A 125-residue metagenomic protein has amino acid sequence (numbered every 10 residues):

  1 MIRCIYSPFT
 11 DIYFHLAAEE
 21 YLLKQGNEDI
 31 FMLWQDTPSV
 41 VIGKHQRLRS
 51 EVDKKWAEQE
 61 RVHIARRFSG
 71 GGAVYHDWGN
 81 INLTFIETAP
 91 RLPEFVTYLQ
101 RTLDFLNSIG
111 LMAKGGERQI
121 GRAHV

Functional and structural regions predicted by a protein language model:
M1-E51: Active-site loop/lid in soluble adenylation, ligation, and acyl-transfer enzymes
Y6, L33, I64-R66, A113-E117: General beta-strand structural signal in soluble alpha/beta enzymes
E51-A73: Active-site cofactor/substrate anionic-group-binding motifs, chiefly glycine- and Lys/Arg-rich phosphate-binding loops
F68-I86: Residues forming anionic-ligand binding surfaces in small-molecule and nucleic-acid pockets of primarily soluble enzymes
L83-F95: Short histidine-centered catalytic/ligand-binding loop motif
F95-Q119: Well-ordered alpha/beta subsegment
A123-V125: Conserved small/polar residues in nucleotide/adenosyl-binding loops
